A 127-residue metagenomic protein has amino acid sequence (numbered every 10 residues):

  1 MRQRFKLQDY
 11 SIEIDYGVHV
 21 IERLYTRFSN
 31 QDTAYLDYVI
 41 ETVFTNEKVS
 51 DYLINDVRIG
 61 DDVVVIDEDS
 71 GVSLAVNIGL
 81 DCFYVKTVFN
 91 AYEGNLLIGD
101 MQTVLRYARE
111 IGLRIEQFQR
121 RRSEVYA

Functional and structural regions predicted by a protein language model:
M1-A127: Ribonuclease/tRNase effector modules and their secretory precursors
